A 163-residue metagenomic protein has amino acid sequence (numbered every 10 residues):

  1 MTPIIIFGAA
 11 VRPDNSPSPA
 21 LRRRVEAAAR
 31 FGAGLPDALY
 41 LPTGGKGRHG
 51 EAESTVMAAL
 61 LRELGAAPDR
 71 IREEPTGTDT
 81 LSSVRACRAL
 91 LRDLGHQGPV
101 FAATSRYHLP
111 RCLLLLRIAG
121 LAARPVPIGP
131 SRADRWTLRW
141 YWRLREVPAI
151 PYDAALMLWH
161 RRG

Functional and structural regions predicted by a protein language model:
M1-W140: A structural signal for short, hydrophobic/glycine-enriched beta-strand patches
W136-G163: A transmembrane-helix-recognition feature enriched in membrane-embedded lipid enzymes and envelope glyco-/phospholipid
